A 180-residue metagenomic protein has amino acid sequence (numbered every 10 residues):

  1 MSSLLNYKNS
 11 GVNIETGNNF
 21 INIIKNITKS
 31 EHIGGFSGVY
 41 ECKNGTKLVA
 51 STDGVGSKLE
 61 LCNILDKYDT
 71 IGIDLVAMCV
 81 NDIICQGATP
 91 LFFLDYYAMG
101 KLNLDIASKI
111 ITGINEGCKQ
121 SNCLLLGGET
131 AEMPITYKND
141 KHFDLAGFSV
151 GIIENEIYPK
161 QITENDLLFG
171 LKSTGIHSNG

Functional and structural regions predicted by a protein language model:
M1-G180: Helix-biased detector of long, well-ordered alpha-helical tracts
